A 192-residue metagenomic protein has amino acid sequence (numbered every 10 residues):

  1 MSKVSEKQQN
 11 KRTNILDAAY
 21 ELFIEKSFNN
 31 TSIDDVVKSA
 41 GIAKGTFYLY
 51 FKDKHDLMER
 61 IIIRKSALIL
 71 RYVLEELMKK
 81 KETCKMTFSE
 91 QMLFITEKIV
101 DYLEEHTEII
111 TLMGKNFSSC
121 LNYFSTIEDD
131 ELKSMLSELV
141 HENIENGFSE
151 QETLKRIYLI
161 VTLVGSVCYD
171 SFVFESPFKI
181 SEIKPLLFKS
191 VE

Functional and structural regions predicted by a protein language model:
M1-K26, N30-S39, D56: Basic, helix-initiating cap at the start of DNA-binding domains
K38, K52-D53, I63: Residue-level detection of the helix-turn-helix DNA-binding "recognition helix"
G41-F51: Short hydrophobic/aromatic patch on the recognition helix
M58-K65, Y72, M113: Alpha-helical DNA-contacting segments of helix-turn-helix folds
R60, E75-E104, I160: Hydrophobic alpha-helical connector segments
A67, R71, Y102, C120-G147 (+1 more regions): Amphipathic alpha-helical packing segments from all-alpha helical-bundle domains
F94-Y123, Y169-V173: Amphipathic alpha-helical segments used for helix-helix packing
T111-G114, N143-K189: Hydrophobic/aromatic-rich alpha-helical bundle segments in the mid-to-C-terminal region
